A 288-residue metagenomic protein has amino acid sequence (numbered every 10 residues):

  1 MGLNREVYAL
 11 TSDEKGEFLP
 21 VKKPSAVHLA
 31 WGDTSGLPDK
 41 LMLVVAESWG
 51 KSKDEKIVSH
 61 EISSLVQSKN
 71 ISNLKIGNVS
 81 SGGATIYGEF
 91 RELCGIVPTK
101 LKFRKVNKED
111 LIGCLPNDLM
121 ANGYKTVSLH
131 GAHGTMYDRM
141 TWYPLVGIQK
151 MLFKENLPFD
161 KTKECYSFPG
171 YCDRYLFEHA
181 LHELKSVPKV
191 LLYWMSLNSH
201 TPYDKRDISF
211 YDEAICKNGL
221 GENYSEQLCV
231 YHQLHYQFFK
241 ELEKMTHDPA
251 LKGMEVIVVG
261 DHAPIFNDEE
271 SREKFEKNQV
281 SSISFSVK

Functional and structural regions predicted by a protein language model:
G2-E164, R174, H232-K288: Soluble catalytic regions of membrane-associated enzymes that act on cell-envelope and secretory-pathway components
P158-L184, L191: C-terminal amphipathic alpha-helical segment
A180, K185-L234, F266-K274, Q279-V280: Active-site His/acidic residue clusters
